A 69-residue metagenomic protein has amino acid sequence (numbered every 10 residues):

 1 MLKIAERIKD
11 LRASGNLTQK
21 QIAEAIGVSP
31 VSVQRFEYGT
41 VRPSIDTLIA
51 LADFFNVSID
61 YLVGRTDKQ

Functional and structural regions predicted by a protein language model:
L2, A13-S14, R42: Short amphipathic helical patch at the helix-1/turn junction of helix-turn-helix
I4, I8, S58-I59: Hydrophobic side chains within well-formed alpha-helices
E6-A25, A50: Short basic helix-loop element that most often maps to the first helix and adjoining turn of HTH DNA-binding modules
I8, I22-A23, V33-F36, L62: Conserved hydrophobic/aromatic packing and binding residues within compact polymer-binding modules
G27-R42: Recognition helix of helix-turn-helix/homeodomain-like DNA-binding domains that insert into the DNA major groove
D46-Y61: DNA major-groove recognition helix of helix-turn-helix/homeodomain DNA-binding modules
V63-Q69: Short, charged recognition helix plus adjacent turn of helix-turn-helix-like nucleic-acid-binding domains
